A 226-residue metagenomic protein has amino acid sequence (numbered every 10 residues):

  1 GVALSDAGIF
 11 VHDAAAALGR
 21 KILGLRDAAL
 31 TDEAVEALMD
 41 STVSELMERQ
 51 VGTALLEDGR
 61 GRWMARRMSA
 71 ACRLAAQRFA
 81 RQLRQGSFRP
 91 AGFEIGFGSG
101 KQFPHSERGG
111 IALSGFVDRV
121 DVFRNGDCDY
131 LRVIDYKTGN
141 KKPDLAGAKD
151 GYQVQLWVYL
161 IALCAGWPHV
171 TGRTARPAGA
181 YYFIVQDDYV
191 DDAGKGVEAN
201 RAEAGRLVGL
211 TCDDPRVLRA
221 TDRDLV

Functional and structural regions predicted by a protein language model:
G1-V226: Structural signature of nuclease core domains in nucleic-acid processing machines
